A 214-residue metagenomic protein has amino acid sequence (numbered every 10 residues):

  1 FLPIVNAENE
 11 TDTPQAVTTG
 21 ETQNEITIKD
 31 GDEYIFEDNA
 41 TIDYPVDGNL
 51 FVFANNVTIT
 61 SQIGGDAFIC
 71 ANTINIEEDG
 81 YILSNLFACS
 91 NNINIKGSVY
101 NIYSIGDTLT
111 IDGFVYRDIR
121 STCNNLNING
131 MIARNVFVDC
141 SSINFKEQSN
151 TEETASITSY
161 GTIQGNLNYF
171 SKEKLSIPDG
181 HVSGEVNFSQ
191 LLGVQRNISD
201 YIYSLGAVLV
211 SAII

Functional and structural regions predicted by a protein language model:
F1-T13, L205-I214: Terminal non-domain segments
I4-R196: Soluble extramembrane regions of membrane proteins in the secretory/endomembrane system
S189-I214: Cytosolic-side membrane-insertion boundary helix
